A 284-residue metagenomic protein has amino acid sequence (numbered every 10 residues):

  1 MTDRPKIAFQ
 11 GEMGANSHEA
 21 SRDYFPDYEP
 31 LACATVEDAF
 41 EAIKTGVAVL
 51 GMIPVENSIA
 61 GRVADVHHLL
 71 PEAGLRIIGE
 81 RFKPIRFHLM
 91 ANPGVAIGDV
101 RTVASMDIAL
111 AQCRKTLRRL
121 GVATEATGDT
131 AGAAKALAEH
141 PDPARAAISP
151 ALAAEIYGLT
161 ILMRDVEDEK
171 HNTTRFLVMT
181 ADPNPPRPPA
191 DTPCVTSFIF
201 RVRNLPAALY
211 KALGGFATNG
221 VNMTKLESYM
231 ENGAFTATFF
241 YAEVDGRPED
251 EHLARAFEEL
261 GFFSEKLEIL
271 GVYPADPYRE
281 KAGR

Functional and structural regions predicted by a protein language model:
M1-R284: Domain-level signature for soluble enzymes in the chorismate/prephenate branch of the shikimate pathway
